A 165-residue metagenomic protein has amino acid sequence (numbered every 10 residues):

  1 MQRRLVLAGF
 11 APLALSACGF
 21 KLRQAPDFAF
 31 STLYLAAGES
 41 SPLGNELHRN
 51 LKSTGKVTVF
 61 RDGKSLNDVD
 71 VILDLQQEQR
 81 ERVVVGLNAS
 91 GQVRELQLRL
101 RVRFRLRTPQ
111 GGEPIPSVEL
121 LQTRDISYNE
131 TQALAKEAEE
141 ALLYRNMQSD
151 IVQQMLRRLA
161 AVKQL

Functional and structural regions predicted by a protein language model:
Q2-R4, L165: Catalytic-site microenvironment of enzymes that process N-acetyl-hexosamine-containing cell-wall polysaccharides
R4-C18: N-terminal export signals
G19-A25: Bacterial lipoprotein signal-peptidase II cleavage site
A29-Q79: N-terminal segment of the mature soluble domain
L51, G55, Q79, L106 (+3 more regions): Sec/Tat-exported extracytoplasmic proteins
D74-E119, D125-A138: Surface-exposed short loop/turn segments
T108, L134-L165: C-terminal/domain-edge helix-coil "capping" segments
